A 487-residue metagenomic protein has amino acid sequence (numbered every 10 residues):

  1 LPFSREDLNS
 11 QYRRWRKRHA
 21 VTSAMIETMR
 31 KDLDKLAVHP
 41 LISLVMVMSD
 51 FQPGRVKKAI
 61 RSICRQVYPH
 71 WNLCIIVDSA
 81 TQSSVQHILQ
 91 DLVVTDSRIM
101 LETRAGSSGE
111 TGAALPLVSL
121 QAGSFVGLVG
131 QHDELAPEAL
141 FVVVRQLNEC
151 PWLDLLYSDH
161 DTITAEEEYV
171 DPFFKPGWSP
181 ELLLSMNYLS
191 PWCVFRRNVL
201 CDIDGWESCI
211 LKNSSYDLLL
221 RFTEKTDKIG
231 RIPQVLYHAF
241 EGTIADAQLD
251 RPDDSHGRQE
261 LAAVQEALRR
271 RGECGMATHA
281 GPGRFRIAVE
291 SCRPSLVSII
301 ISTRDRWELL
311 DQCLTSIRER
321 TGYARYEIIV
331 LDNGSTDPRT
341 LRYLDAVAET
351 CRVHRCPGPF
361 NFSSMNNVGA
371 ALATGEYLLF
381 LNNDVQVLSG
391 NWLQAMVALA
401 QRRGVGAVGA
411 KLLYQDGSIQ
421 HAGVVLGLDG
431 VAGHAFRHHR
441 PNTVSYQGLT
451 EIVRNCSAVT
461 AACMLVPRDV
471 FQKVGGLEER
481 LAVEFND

Functional and structural regions predicted by a protein language model:
L1-I42, V47, F174, G242-S302 (+4 more regions): Non-catalytic membrane-proximal stalk/linker segments that position and tether the catalytic domains
I60-H70, E149, T315-R325: Short, acidic, metal-binding catalytic loop of nucleotide-sugar glycosyltransferases
R104-Q121, C356-A373: Glycine-rich, basic loop-to-helix element that forms the pyrophosphate-binding segment of sugar-nucleotide handling
V126, L378: Short aromatic/hydrophobic "clamp" motif used to bind/position activated sugar donors
E134, E138-V170, G242, V385-V431: Conserved donor NDP-sugar-binding/catalytic core segment of glycosyltransferases
Y169-N198, S363-M365, A371, G427-D469: A recurrent flexible, glycine/aromatic-enriched loop bordering the glycosyltransferase active site that acts as
D204-L220, S255, Q386, V453-D487: Donor nucleotide-sugar recognition loop
I210, L220-F240, I244-D246, A262-H279 (+3 more regions): Catalytic donor-sugar/metal-binding loop of nucleotide-sugar-dependent glycosyltransferases
